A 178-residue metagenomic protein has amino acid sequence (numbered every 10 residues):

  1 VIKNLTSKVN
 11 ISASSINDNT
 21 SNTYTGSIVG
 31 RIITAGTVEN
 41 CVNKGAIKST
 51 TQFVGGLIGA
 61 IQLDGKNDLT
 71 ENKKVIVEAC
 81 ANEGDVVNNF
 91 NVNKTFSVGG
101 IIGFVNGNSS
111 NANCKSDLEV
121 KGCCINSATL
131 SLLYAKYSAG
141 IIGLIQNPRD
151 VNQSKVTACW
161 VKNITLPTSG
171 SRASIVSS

Functional and structural regions predicted by a protein language model:
V1-S178: Predominantly extracellular beta-rich ligand-binding scaffolds that present long acidic/polar faces for carbohydrate
